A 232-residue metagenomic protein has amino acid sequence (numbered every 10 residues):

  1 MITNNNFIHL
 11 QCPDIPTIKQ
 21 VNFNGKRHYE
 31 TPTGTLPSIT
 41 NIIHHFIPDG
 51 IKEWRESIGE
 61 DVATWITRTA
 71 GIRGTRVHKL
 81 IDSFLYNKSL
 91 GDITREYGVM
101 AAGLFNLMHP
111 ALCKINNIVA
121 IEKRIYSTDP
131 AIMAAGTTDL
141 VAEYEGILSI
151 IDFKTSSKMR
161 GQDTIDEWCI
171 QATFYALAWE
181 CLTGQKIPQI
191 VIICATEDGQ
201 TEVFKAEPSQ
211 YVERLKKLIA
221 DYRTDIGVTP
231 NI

Functional and structural regions predicted by a protein language model:
M1-A135: Metal-dependent nuclease catalytic cores that hydrolyze phosphodiester bonds in DNA/RNA, characterized by
E122-V228: Mg2+/Mn2+-dependent nuclease catalytic core
P230-I232: Positively charged, low-complexity terminal tracts and the immediately adjacent first secondary-structure elements
